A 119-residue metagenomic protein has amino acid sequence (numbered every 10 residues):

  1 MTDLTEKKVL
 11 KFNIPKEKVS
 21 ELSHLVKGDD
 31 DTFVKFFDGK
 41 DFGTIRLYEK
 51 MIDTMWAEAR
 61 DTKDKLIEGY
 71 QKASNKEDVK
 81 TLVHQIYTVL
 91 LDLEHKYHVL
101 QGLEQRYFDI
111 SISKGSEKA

Functional and structural regions predicted by a protein language model:
T2-L4, I112-A119: Short acidic DE-rich linear segments
L4-T5, L10-N13: Short, charged, low-complexity amphipathic alpha-helix
V19-D41: Short, charge-rich amphipathic alpha-helices with coiled-coil/heptad character
F33, E68-T81: Charged, low-complexity interaction regions
V34-W56: Short, charge/polar-rich alpha-helical segments
A59-K63, V89-Y107: Amphipathic alpha-helical coiled-coil segments
K72, K76, V99, L103-R106 (+1 more regions): Soluble, cytosolic/nucleoplasmic coiled-coil alpha-helices used as oligomeric scaffolds and tethers in large eukaryotic
K80-L91: Short, charged, amphipathic alpha-helical segments
